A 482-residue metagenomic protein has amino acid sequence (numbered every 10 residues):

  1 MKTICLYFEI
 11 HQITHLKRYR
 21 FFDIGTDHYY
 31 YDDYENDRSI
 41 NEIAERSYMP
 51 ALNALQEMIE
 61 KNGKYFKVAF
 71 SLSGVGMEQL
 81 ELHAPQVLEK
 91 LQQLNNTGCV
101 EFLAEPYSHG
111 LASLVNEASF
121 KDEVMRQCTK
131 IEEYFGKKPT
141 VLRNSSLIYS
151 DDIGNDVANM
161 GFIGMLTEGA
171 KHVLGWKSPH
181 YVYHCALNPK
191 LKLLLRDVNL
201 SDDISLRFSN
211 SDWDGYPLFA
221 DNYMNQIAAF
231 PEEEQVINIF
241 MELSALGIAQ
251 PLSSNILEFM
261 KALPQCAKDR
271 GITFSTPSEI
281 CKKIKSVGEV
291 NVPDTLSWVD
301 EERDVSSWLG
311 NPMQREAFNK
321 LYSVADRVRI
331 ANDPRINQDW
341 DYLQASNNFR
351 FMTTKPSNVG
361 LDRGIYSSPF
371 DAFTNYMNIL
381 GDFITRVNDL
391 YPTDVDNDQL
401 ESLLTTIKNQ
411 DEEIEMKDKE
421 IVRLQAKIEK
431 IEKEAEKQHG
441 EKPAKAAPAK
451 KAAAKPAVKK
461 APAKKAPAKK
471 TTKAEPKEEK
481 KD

Functional and structural regions predicted by a protein language model:
K2-R46, Y181-V182, L187-L191, N210-W213 (+1 more regions): Active-site and substrate-binding clefts of carbohydrate-active enzymes
T3-F8, T14-N116, T140-R143, I163-E168 (+1 more regions): Short, well-structured secondary-structure segments
E9-I13, S73-V75, Y107-G110, G136 (+8 more regions): An acidic- and aromatic-residue-enriched active-site/binding cleft used to recognize and process polar
L52-Q56, L88-Q92, K121-I131, G154 (+3 more regions): Generic structural signal for well-ordered alpha-helices, preferentially at hydrophobic/aromatic core positions
V87-A104, M125, K137, A158-P179 (+1 more regions): Acidic, His- and aromatic-enriched active-site or binding-groove loops in soluble protein domains that engage sugars
S119-S146, N225-F240: CE4/NodB-like, metal-dependent polysaccharide N-deacetylase domain that modifies extracellular/periplasmic N-acetylated
I163-A229: Loop-rich catalytic cores of soluble enzymes, especially ATP-dependent carboxylate-amine ligases and other
A426, K430-D482: Intrinsically disordered, polybasic Lys/Arg-rich low-complexity tracts
